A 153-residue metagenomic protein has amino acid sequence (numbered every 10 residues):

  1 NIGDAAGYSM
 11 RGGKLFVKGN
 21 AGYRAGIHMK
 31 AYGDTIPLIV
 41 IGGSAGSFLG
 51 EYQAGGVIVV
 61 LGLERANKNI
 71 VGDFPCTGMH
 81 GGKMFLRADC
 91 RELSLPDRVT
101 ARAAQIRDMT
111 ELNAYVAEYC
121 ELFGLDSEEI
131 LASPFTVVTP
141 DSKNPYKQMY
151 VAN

Functional and structural regions predicted by a protein language model:
N1-N153: Long, distal/terminal scaffolding or interaction modules with repetitive or compositionally biased sequence
